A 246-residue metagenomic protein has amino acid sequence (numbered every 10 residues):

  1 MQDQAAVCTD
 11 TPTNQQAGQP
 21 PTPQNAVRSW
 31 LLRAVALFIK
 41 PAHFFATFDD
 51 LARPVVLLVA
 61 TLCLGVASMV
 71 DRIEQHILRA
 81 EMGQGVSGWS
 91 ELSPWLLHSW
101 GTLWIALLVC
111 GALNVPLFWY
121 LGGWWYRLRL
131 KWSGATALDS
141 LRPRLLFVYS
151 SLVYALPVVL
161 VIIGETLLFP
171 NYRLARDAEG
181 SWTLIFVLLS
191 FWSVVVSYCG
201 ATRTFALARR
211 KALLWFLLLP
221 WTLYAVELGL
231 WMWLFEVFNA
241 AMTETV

Functional and structural regions predicted by a protein language model:
M1, P41-F44, D177: Generic low-polarity alpha-helical segments
M1-R28: Low-complexity, intrinsically disordered extramembrane tails and loops of integral membrane proteins
T9, A17-P20, F38, Y154 (+1 more regions): Compositionally biased, intrinsically disordered/low-complexity regions enriched for serine, proline and threonine
Q24-L141: Selected alpha-helical membrane-embedding segments in polytopic membrane proteins
M69-G111, V161-L189, E227-V246: Membrane-helix interface segments in multi-pass membrane proteins
Y126-R127, K131-N239: Hydrophobic alpha-helical transmembrane segments and adjacent short intramembrane/lumenal linkers of inner/organellar
